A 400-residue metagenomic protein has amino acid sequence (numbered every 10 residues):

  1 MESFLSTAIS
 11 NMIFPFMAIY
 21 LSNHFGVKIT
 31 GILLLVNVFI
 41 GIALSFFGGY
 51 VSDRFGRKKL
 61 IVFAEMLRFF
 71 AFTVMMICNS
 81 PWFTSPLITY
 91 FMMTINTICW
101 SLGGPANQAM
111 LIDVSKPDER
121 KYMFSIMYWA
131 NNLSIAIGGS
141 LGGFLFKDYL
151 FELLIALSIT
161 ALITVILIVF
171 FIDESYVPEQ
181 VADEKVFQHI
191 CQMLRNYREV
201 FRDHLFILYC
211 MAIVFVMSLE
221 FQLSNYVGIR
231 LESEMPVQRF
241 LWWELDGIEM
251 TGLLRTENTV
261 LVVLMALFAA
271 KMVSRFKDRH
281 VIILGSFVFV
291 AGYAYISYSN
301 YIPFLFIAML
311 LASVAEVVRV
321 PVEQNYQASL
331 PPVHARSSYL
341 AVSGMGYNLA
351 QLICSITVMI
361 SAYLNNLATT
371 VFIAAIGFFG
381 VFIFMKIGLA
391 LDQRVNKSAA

Functional and structural regions predicted by a protein language model:
M1, S175-Y209: Juxtamembrane intracellular "pre-TM" segments in multi-pass secondary transporters
M1-V38, I207-A212, V216-L241: Helix-loop boundary and gating motifs at the non-cytosolic
F4, S85-L102, P303-V318: Hydrophobic core of transmembrane alpha-helices in multi-pass small-molecule transporters, especially MFS/SLC-type
I32-Y50, T256-F268: Central cavity-lining transmembrane alpha-helices of secondary-active solute carriers, predominantly the Major
A43-S80: Conserved MFS/SLC helix-loop-helix module at the cytosolic interface between two early adjacent transmembrane helices
M66-F83, F287-N300: C-terminal ends and interior cores of transmembrane alpha-helices in multi-pass membrane transporters/permeases
M93-N131: Cytoplasmic helix-loop-helix junction between adjacent transmembrane helices in 12-TM secondary transporters
V165-E184, K386-A399: Helix-loop junctions on the cytosolic side of multi-pass membrane transporters, especially the intracellular loop
